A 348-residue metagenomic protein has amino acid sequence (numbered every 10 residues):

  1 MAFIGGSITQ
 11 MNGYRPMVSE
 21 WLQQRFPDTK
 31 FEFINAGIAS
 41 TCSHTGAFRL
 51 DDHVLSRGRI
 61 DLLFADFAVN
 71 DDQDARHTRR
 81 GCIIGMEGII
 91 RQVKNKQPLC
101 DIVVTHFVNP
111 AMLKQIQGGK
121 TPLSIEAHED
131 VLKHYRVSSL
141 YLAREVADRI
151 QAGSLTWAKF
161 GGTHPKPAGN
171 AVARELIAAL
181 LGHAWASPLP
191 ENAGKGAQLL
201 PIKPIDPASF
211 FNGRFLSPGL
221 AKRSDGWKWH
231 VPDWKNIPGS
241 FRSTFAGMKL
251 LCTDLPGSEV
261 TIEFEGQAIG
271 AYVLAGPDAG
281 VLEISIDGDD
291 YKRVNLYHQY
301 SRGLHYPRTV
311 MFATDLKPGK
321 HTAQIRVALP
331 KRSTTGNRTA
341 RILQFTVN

Functional and structural regions predicted by a protein language model:
A2-I4: Conserved beta-strand elements of the Class I
G6-S7, V69: Active-site metal-binding loops of divalent metal-dependent hydrolases
I8-P16: Glycine- and acidic-residue-enriched helix-capping/strand-helix junction motifs
P16-E32, A36, T41, T45-G194 (+8 more regions): Alpha-helical cap/lid subdomain in secreted, periplasmic, or secretory-pathway luminal O-acyl-processing enzymes
A197-S243: Acidic, Ser/Thr-rich low-complexity intrinsically disordered segments
